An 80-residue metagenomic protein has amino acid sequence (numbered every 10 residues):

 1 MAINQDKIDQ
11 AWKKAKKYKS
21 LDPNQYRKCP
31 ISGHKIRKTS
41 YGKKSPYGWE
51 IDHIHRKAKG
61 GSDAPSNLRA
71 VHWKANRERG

Functional and structural regions predicted by a protein language model:
M1-Y41: Short, charged surface segments at domain edges that flank catalytic/cofactor-binding sites
Y18-L21, A58, R79-G80: Substrate-binding/catalytic groove segments of enzymes that remodel or degrade extracellular structural polymers
H34-V71: Histidine-centered nuclease catalytic patch
R69-R79: C-terminal structural segments of small proteins and small subunits
